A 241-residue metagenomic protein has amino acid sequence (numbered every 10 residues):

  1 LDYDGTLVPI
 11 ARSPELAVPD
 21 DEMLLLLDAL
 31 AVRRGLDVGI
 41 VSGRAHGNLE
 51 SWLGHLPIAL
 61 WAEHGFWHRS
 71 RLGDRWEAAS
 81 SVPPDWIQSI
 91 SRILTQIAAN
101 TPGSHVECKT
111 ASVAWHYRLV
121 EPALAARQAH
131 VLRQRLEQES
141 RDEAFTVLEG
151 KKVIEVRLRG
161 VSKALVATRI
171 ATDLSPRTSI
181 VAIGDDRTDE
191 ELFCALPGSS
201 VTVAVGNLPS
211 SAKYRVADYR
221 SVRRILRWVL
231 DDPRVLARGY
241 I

Functional and structural regions predicted by a protein language model:
L1-S13, I40, A167: Asp-based phosphoryl-transfer active-site loop
L7-A17, K151-G160: Glycine-rich phosphate-binding "P-loop"
V18-K109: Active-site phosphate-binding/coordination module
D20, A164-I241: Mg2+-dependent phosphoryl-transfer enzymes with acidic/Ser/Thr/Gly-rich catalytic loops
E63, R69-Q88, D142, L148-R177: Substrate-recognition "cap/lid" segment bordering the active-site pocket of phosphatases
W86, A123-R127: Short, conserved charged micro-motifs
I90-L94, R127-E139: Short amphipathic alpha-helices in soluble, non-transmembrane regions that often serve as interface/regulatory elements
S104-P122, S140, A144-R157: Charged, glycine-interspersed solvent-exposed loop segments at helix/strand-loop junctions that cap or gate access
